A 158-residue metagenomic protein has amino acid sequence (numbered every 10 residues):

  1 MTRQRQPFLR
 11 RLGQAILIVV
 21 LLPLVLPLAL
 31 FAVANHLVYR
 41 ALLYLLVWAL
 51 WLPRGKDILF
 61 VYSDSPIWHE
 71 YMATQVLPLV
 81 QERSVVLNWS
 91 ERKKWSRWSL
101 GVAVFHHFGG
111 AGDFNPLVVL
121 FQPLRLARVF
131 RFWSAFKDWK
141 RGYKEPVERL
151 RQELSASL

Functional and structural regions predicted by a protein language model:
M1-L45: A hydrophobic membrane-anchoring feature enriched in long, contiguous, low-charge segments that mark signal-anchor
V19, P23, A34, N88-W89 (+1 more regions): Positively charged, polar, low-complexity stretches
A34-L87: N-terminal topogenic membrane-targeting module
I58-Y71, E91-S96, R125-A127, A135-R141: Short acidic, S/G/P-rich loop/turn micro-motifs used as interaction or catalytic elements
T74-W98, G110-G112, R125, A156-L158: Structural alpha-beta junctions
G109, D113-S134: A short, hydrophobic beta-strand/beta-hairpin element that forms part of a small beta-sheet core
R125-L158: Ser/Thr/Gly-rich flexible loops in soluble cytosolic domains mediating phosphotransfer, phosphorylation
